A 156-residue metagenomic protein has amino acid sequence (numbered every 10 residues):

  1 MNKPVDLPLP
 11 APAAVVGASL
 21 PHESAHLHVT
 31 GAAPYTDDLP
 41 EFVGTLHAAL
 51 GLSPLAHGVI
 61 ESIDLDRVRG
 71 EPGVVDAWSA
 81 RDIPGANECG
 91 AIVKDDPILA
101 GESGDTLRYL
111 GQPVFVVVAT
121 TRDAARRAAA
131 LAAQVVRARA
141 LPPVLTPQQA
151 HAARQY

Functional and structural regions predicted by a protein language model:
M1-Y156: Flexible, low-hydrophobicity surface segments
